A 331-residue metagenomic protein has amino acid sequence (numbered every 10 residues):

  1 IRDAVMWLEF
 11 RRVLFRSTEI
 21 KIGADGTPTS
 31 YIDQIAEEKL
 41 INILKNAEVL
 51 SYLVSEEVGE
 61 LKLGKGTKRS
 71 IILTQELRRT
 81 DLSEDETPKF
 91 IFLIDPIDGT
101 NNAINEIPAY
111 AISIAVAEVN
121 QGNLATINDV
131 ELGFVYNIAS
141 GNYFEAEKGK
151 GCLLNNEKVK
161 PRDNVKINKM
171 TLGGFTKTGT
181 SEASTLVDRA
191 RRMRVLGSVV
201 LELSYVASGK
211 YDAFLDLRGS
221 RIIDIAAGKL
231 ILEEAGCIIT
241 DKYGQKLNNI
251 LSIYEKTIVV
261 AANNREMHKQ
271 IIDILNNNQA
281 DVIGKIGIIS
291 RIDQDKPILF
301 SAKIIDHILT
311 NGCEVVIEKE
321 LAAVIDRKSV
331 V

Functional and structural regions predicted by a protein language model:
I1-V13, K328-V330: Single conserved hydrophobic/aromatic residue that forms the stacking wall/gate of nucleotide- or nucleobase-binding
T18-I91: N-terminal assembly/interaction segments in proteins that build large macromolecular machines
D33, G99-T100, V206, L232 (+1 more regions): Buried hydrophobic positions in well-ordered alpha/beta secondary-structure cores of metabolic enzymes
Y52-E56, A103, R194-G197, D241 (+1 more regions): General beta-strand structural signal in soluble alpha/beta enzymes
I71, E84, S140, E147-K150 (+1 more regions): An extended, acidic
D85-G149: DPxDG-like acidic metal-binding loop motif
K89-I91, K169-L172, K285: Residues that mark the start of a beta-strand
D281-S329: ATP/NTP phosphate-donor binding region
